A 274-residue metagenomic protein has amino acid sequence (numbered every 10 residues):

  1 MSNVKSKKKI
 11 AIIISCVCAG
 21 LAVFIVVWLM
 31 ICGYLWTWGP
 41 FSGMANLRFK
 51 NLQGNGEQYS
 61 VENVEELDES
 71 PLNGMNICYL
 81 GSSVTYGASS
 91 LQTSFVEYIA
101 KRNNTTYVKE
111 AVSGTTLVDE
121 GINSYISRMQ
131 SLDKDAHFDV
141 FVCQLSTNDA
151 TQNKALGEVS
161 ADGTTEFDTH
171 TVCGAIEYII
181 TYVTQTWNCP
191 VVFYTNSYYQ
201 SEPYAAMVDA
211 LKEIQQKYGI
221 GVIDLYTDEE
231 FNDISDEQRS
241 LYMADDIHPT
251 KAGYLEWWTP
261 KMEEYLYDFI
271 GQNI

Functional and structural regions predicted by a protein language model:
M1-L80, V84-L91, K101, K134-H137 (+2 more regions): N-terminal secretory targeting modules
K9-C16, Y125-I274: Alpha-helical cap/lid subdomain in secreted, periplasmic, or secretory-pathway luminal O-acyl-processing enzymes
W38-R48, T105-V108, L117, D135-F138 (+2 more regions): Short, surface-exposed, polar/charged, turn-prone segments marking secondary-structure boundaries
G54-E57, L117-G121, T169: Short, flexible loop segments at the rims of nucleotide/cofactor-binding pockets, characterized by
E69, I99-K101, V183, I214: A generic structural signal for short, solvent-exposed coil/turn residues that cap or connect secondary-structure
N76-C78, V84-T165: Conserved SGNH/GDSL esterase-like catalytic core that processes O-acyl groups on lipids and polysaccharides
